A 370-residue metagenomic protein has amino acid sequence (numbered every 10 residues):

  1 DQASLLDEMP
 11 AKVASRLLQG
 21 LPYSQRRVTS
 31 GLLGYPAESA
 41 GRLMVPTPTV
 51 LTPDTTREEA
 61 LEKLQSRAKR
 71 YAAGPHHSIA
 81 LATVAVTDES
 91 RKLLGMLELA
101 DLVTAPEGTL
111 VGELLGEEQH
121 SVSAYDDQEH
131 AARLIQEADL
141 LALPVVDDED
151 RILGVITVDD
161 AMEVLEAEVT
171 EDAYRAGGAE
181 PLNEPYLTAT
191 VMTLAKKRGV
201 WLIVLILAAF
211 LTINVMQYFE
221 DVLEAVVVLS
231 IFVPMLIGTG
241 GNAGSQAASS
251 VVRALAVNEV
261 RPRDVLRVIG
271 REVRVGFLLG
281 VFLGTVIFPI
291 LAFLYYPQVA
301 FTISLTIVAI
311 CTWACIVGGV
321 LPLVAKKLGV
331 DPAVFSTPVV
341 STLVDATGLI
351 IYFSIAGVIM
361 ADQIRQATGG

Functional and structural regions predicted by a protein language model:
D1-I231: Cytosolic regulatory modules rich in charged/polar residues
Q25, Y71, V122, E259 (+2 more regions): A short hydrophobic/aromatic micro-motif that marks alpha-helical segments and, especially, helix-coil
R27-S30, G34, N242-S245, C315: Alpha-helix N-cap/helix-start motif at coil-to-helix transitions, marked by capping-box chemistry
G74, S121-E129, G270-R271, T342-I350: Short, highly charged low-complexity linear segments
V169-W313, V320-L343, I351, I355-G370: Alpha-helical transmembrane segments and their membrane-interface boundaries that form or gate the permeation pathway
